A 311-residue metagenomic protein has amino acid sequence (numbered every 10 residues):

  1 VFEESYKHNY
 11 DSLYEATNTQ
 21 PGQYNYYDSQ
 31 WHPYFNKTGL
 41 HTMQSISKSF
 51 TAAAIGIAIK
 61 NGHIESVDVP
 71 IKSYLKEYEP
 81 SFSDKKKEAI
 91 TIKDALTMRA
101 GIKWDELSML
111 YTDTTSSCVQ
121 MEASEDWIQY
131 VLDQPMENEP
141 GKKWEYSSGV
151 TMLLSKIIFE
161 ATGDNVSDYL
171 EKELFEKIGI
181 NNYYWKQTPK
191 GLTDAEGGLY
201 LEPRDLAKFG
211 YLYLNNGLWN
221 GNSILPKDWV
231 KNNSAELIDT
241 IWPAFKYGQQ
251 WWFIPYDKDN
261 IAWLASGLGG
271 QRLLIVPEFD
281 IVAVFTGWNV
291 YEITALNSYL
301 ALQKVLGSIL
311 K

Functional and structural regions predicted by a protein language model:
V1-P33, L274, D280-V284: A short, well-structured edge-of-sheet supersecondary motif
W31-H32, K37, N61-I102, D133-P135 (+1 more regions): Active-site helix/loop module of the DD-peptidase/beta-lactamase fold, centered on the serine-lysine SxxK catalytic
T42-V67, A95, L154-I158, L206-F209: Active-site SXXK
G101-Q187: A small/polar active-site loop signature that marks catalytic segments
V150-I157, G197-L218, Q271-G287: Active-site-proximal alpha-helical segments within enzyme catalytic domains
I180-N182, Q187, V230-V284: Active-site Gly/Thr loop motif
A265-K311: Structured C-terminal helix/loop/strand segments within mature extracytoplasmic catalytic/sensor domains
